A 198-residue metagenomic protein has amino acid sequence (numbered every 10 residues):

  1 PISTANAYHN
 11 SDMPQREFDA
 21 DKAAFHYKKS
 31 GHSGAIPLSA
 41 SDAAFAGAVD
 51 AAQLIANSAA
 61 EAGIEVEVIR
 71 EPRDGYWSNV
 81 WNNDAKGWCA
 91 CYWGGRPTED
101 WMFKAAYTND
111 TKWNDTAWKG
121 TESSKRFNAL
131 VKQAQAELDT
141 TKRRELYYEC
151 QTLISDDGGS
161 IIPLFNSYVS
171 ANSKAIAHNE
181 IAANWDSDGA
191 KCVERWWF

Functional and structural regions predicted by a protein language model:
P1-S11, A44-A56, Y76-F198: Detector for C-terminal structural segments
D12-F18: DNA breakage-rejoining catalytic core of tyrosine-based enzymes
F18, A43, V49-D50, E71: Residue-level recognition of alpha-helix initiation/capping sites
A20-P37: Immediate post-signal peptide segment of exported/extracytoplasmic ligand-binding proteins
S33-A43, V66-E67: Short, well-ordered beta-strand elements
A62-I64, G159: Envelope-exposed proteins and targeting segments
E65-W77: Early extracytoplasmic/lumenal segment of secretory-pathway proteins
